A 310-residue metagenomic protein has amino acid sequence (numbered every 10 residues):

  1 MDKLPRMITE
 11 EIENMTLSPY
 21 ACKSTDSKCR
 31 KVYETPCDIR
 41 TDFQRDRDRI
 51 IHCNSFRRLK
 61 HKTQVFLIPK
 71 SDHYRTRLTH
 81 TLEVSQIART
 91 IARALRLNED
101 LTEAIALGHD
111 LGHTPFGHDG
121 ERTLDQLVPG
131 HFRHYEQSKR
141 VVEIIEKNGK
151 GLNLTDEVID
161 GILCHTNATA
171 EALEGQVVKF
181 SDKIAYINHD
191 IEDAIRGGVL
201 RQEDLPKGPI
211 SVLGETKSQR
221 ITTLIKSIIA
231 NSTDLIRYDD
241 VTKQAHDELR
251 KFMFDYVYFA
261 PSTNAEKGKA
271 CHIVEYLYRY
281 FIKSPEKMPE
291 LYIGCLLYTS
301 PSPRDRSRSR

Functional and structural regions predicted by a protein language model:
M1-T81, S85-I91, N98-E99, F132-S300: Histidine-centered, transition-metal-coordinating active-site segments
K62, P115-G120: Short, conserved acidic/polar surface loops in the N-terminal third of protein domains
A104, H118-P129, G197: Post-HEXXH active-site segment of zinc metalloproteases
L107-G108: Active-site-proximal cofactor/substrate-binding loop regions of enzyme domains
G112-F116, A185: Short active-site segment of divalent metal-dependent hydrolases/proteases that encodes the spacing between
G117-H118, D190, R310: Short, function-defining helix-loop hinge/capping sites that tune catalysis or transport
Y298-R310: Single conserved hydrophobic/aromatic residue that forms the stacking wall/gate of nucleotide- or nucleobase-binding
